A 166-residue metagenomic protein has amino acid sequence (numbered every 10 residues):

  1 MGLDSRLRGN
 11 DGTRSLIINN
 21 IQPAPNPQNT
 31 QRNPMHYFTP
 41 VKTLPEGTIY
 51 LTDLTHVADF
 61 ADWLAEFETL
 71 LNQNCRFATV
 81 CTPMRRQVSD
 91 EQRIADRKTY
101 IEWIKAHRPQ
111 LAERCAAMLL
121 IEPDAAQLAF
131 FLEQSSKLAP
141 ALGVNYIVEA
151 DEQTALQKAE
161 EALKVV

Functional and structural regions predicted by a protein language model:
L7, P25-N29, K42: Intrinsically disordered, low-complexity segments enriched in proline/serine/threonine
N10-G12, I18, I101, A112: General helical structural elements
G12-P34: Short, Lys/Arg-enriched N-terminal segments with co-localized hydrophobic residues within the first ~10-30 amino acids
P34-V166: Amphipathic, Lys/Arg-enriched alpha-helical "gate/interface" segment within cytosolic domains that mediates
